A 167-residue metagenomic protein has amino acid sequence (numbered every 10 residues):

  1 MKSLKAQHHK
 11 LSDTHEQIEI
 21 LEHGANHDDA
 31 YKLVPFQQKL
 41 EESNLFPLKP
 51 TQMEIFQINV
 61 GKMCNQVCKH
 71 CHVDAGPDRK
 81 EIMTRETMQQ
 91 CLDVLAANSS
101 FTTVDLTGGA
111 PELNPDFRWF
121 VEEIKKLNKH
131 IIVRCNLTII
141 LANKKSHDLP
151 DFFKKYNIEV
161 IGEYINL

Functional and structural regions predicted by a protein language model:
M1-I18: Generic start-of-chain signal for non-secretory N-termini
S3, P47, H72, R85 (+1 more regions): Unusually extended, aromatic-enriched hydrophobic runs near protein termini
S12, I18-G108, E112-N136, I140-H147: Conserved alpha-helical substructure of the radical SAM core
V60, I132, F152-L167: Non-cysteine beta-strand/loop elements that form the S-adenosyl-L-methionine
